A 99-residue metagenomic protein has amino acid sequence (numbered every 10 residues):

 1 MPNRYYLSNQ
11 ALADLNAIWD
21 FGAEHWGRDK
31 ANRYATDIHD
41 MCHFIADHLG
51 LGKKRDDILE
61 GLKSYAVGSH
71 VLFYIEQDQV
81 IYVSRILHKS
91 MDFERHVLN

Functional and structural regions predicted by a protein language model:
M1-A35: Arg/Lys-rich, positively charged N-terminal/basic patches that mediate binding to nucleic acids
A31, K53-R55, R95: Short, hydrophobic secondary-structure boundary micro-motifs
H43-D47: Short proline/glycine- and basic residue-enriched helix-capping loop/turn segments at helix->loop/beta transitions
G50-V80: Basic/aromatic recognition patch in beta-strand/loop cores that engages polyanionic ligands
H70-N99: Enriched for short, Lys/Arg-rich terminal
